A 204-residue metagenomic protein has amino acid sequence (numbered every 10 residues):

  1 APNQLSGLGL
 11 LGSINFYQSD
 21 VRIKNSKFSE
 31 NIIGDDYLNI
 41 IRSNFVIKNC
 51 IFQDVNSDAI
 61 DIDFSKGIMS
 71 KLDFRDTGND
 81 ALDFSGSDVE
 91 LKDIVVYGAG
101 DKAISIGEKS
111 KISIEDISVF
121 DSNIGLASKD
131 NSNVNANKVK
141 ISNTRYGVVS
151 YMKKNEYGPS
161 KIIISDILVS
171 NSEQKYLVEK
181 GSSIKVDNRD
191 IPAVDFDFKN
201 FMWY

Functional and structural regions predicted by a protein language model:
A1-Y204: Extracellular beta-rich repeat passengers
